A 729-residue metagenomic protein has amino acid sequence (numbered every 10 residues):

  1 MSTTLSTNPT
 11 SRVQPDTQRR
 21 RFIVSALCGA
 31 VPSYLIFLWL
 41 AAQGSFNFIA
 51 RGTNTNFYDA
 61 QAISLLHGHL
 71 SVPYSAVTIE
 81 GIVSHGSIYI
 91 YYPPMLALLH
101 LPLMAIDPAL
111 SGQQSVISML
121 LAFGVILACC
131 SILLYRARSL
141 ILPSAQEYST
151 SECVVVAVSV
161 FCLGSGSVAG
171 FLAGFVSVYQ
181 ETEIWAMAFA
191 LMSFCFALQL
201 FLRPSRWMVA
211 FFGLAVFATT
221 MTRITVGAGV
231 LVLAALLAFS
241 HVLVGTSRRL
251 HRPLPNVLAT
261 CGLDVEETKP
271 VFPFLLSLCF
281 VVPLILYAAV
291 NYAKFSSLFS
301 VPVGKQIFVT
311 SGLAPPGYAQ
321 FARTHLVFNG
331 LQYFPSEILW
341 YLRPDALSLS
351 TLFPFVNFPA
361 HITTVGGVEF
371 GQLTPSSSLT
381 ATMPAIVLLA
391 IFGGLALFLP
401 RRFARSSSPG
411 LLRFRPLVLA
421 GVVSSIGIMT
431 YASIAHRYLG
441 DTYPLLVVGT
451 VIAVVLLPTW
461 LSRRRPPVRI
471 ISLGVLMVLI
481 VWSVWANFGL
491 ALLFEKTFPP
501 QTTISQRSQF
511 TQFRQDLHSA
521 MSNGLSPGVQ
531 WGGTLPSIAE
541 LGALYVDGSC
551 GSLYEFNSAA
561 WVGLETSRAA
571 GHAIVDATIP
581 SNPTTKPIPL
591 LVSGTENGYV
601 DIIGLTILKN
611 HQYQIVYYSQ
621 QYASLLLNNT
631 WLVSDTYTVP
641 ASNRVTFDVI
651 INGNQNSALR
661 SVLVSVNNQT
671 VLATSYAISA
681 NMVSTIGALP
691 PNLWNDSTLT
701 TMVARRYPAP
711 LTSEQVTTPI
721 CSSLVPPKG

Functional and structural regions predicted by a protein language model:
M1-T53, E147-S159, D264-C279: Start-transfer (signal-anchor) and selected internal transmembrane alpha helices of multi-pass inner/ER membrane
H85-L121, P143-A145, V176, T363-P375: Juxtamembrane segments of multi-pass membrane glycosylation machinery that transfer sugars from lipid-linked donors
Q113-Q146, M192, F196, I391: Transmembrane-helix motifs of polytopic, lipid-linked glycan transferases
V160, G164, L191, C195 (+4 more regions): Membrane-interface alpha helices of multi-pass inner-membrane proteins
W185-R203, F211-V216, V230-A234, A238-S240 (+1 more regions): Specific aromatic-rich, kink-prone transmembrane helix
A346-L347, T351-G371, P375-P409, V481: Hydrophobic, aromatic-rich transmembrane alpha-helices and their immediate juxtamembrane boundary segments
S522-L564: Extracellular/surface-exposed low-complexity repeats and stalk/linker segments enriched in Gly/Pro and small polar
V671-R706: Flexible glycan-contacting loops in extracellular carbohydrate-active proteins
